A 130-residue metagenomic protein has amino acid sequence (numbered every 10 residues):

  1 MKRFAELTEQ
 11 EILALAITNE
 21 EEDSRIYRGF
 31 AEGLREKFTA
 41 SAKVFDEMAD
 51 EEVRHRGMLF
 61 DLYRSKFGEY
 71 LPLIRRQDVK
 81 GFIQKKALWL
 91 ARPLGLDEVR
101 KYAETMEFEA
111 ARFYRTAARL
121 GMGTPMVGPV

Functional and structural regions predicted by a protein language model:
M1-V130: Non-heme di-metal
